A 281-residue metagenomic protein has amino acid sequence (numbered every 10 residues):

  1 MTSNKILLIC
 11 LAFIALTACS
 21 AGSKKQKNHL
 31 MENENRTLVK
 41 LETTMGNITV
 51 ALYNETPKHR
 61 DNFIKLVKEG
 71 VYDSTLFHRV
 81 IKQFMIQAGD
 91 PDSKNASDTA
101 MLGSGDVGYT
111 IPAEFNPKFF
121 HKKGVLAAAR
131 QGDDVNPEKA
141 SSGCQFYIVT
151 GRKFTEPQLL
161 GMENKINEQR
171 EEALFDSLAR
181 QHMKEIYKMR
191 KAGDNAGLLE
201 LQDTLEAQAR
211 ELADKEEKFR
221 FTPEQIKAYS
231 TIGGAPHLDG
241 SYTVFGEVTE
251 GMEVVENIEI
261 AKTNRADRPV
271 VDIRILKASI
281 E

Functional and structural regions predicted by a protein language model:
M1-K27: Bacterial Sec-dependent N-terminal signal peptides
C19-E281: Cyclophilin-like peptidyl-prolyl cis-trans isomerases
